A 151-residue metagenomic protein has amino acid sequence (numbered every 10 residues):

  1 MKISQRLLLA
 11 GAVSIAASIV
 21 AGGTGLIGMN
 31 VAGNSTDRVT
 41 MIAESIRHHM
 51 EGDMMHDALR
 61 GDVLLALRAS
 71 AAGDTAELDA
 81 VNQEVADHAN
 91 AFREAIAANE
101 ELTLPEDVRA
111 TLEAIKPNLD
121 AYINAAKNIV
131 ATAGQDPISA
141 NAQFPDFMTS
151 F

Functional and structural regions predicted by a protein language model:
L7-G61, T75-D79, E101-L119: Amphipathic alpha-helical segments and their boundaries
R38-I42, L64-N82, A97-F151: Polar/charged, Q/E/K-enriched amphipathic alpha-helical segments with strong coiled-coil propensity that act as
H88, F92: Peptidyl-prolyl cis-trans isomerase
